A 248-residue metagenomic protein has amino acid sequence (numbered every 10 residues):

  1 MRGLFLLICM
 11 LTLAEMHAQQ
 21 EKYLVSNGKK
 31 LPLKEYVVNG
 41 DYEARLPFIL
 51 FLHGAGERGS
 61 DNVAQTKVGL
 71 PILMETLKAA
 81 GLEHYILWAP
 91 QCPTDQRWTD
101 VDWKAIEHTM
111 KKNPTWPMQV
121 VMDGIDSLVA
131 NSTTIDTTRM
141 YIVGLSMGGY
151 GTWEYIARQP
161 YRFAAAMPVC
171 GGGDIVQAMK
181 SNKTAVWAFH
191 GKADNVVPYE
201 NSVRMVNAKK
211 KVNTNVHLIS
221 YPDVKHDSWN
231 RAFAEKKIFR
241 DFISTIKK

Functional and structural regions predicted by a protein language model:
M1-Q20: Bacterial Sec-dependent N-terminal signal peptides
M16-F48, G56, Y85, P117 (+6 more regions): A domain-start/cap signature at the N-terminus of enzymes
N39-A44, D100-V143: Gly/Ser-rich "nucleophile elbow"/oxyanion-hole loop immediately N-terminal to the catalytic nucleophile in hydrolases
L50-E57, C92, G149, G191: Glycine-rich His-Gly loop
A55-M118: Active-site machinery of serine-nucleophile hydrolases
K67-K78, C170-A178, E200, R204: Alpha-helical scaffolding within the catalytic cores of extracellular/periplasmic polymer-degrading hydrolases
V129-N182: Primarily recognizes the serine-hydrolase "nucleophile elbow" in alpha/beta-hydrolase and SGNH/GDSL folds
V169, A185-K248: C-terminal catalytic histidine-bearing segment of alpha/beta-hydrolase fold enzymes
